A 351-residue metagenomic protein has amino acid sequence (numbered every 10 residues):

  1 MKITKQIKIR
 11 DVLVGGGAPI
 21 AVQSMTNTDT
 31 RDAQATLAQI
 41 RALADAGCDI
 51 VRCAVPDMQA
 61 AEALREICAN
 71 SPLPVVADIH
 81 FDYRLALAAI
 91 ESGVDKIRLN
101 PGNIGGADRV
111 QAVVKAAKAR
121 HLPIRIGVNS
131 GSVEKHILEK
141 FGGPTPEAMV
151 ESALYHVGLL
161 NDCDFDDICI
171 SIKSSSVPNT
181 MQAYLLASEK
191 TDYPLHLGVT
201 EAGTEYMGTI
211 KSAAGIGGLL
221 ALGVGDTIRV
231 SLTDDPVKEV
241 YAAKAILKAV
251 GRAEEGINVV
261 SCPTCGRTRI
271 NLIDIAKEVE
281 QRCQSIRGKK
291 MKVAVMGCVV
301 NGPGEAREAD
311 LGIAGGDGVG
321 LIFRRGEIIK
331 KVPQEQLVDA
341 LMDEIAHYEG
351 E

Functional and structural regions predicted by a protein language model:
M1-M25, K118, Q281: N-terminal amphipathic alpha-helix/helix-capping segment at the start of soluble metabolic enzymes
G17-A35, A54, L73-F81, I137-V150 (+1 more regions): Active-site mouth loops of central-metabolism enzymes
I20-T26, V51-C53, V75-I79, I97-L99 (+6 more regions): Hydrophobic faces of well-ordered beta-strands that scaffold small-molecule active sites in alpha/beta enzyme cores
N27-A33, A44-C68, R98-G106, I168-V177: Glycine-rich, proline-tolerant flexible connector loops at the mouths of alpha/beta enzymes
M58-I79, A112-I124, Y184-L195, V279-C283: Alpha-helix-loop-beta-strand connector modules within alpha/beta enzyme cores
N70-L73, E91-I97, K118-H121, S188-P194 (+3 more regions): Glycine-enriched alpha-helix->loop->beta-strand junction motifs that scaffold or abut catalytic
R84-R125: Hydrophobic or amphipathic alpha-helical targeting/insertion segments
V128-N129, I137-Q284: Catalytic alpha/beta core domains of metabolic enzymes, predominantly
